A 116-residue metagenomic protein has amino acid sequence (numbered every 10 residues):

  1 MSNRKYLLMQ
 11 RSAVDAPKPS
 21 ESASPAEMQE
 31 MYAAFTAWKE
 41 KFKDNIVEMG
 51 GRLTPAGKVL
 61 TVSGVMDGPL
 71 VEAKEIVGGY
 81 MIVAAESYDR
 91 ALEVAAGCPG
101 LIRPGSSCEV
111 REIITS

Functional and structural regions predicted by a protein language model:
M1-S116: Conserved, structured core segments of small domains
